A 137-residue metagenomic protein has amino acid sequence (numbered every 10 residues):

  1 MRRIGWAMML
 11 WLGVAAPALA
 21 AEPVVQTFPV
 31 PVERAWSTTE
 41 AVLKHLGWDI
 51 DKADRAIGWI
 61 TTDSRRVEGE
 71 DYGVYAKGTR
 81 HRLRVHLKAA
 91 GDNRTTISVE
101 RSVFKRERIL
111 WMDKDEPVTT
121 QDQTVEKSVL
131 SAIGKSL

Functional and structural regions predicted by a protein language model:
M1-R2: N-terminal secretory signal peptides that target proteins for export/translocation
G5-A15: Bacterial N-terminal signal peptides
L19-L137: Ser/Thr-rich, low-complexity intrinsically disordered terminal regions
